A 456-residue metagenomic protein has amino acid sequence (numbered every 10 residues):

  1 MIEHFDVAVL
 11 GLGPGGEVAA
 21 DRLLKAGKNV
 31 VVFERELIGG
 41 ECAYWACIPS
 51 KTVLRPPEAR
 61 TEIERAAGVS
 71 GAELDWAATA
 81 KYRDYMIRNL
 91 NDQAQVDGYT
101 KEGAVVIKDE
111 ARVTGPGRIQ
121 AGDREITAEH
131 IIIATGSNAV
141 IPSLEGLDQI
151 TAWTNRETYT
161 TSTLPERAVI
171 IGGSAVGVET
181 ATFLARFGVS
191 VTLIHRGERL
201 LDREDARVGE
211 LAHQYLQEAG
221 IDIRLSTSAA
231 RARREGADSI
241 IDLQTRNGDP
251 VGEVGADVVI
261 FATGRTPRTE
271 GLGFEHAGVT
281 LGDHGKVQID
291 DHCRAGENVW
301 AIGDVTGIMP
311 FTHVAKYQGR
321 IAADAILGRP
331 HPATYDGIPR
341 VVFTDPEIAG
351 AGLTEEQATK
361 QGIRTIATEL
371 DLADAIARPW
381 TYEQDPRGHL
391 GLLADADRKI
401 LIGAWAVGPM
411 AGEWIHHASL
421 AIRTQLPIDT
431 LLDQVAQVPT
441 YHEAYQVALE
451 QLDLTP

Functional and structural regions predicted by a protein language model:
M1-G13, L164-S174: Beta1/beta-strand and adjacent pyrophosphate-binding region of the FAD-binding site in flavoprotein oxidoreductases
I2-F5, R22-K28, F33-L164, G197-L201 (+7 more regions): Glycine-rich flavin
A8-L10, A111, I126-G136, I170-I171 (+5 more regions): Short hydrophobic core segments
L10-E36, I48, T52-A59, F343-T354 (+1 more regions): Flexible, glycine-rich terminal cap/loop adjacent to redox cofactors in electron-transfer oxidoreductases
G15, G39, V176: Hydrophobic/small residue at the entry helix of a nucleotide-binding pocket
C47, T135-S190, I194, A219-I223 (+1 more regions): Glycine-rich dinucleotide-binding loop and its adjacent helix/turn
V105-K108, R112-Q120, G188-D291, L353 (+1 more regions): A Rossmann-like FAD-binding core segment of flavoenzymes
D148-L164, V254-A325: FAD-site-proximal beta/loop scaffold in flavoenzymes
